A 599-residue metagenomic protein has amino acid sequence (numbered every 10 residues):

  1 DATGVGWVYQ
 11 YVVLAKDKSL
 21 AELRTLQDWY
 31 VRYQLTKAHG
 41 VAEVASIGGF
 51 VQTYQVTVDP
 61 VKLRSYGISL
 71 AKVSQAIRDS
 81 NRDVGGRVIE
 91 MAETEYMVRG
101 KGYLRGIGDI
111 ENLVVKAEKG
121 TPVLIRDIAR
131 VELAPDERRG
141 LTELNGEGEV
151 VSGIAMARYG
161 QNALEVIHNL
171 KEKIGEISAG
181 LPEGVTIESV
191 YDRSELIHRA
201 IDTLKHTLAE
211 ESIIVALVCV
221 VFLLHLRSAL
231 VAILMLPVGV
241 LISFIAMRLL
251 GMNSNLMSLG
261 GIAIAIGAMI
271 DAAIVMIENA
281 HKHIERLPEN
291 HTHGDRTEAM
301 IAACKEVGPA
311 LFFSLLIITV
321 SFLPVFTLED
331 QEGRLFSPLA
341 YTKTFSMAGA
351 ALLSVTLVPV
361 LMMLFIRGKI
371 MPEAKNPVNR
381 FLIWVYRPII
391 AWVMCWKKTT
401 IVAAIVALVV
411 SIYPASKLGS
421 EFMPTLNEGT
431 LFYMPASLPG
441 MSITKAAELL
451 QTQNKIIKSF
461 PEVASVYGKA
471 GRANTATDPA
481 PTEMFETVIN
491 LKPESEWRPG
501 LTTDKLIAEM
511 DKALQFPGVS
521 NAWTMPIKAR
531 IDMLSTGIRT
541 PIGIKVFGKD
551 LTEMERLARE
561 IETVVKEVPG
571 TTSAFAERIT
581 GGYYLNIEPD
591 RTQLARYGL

Functional and structural regions predicted by a protein language model:
D1-Q52, A71-G85, Y103-R139, E149 (+9 more regions): Surface-exposed amphipathic alpha-helical segments in non-transmembrane regions that serve as interaction surfaces
A15, Y54-D59, S65, M91 (+3 more regions): Short acidic/polar micro-motifs at solvent-exposed secondary-structure junctions
S19-L20, V58-R64, V98, G267 (+2 more regions): Short, polar/charged loop or turn motifs at beta-strand boundaries
Q52-L63, S152-I154, Y583-L585: Short glycine/threonine-rich beta-strand-turn micro-motifs
Y66-G67, G440, A595-G598: A short glycine-centered flexible hinge/capping loop motif at secondary-structure junctions
R139-F516, S520-I527, V568: Hydrophobic regular secondary-structure detector
